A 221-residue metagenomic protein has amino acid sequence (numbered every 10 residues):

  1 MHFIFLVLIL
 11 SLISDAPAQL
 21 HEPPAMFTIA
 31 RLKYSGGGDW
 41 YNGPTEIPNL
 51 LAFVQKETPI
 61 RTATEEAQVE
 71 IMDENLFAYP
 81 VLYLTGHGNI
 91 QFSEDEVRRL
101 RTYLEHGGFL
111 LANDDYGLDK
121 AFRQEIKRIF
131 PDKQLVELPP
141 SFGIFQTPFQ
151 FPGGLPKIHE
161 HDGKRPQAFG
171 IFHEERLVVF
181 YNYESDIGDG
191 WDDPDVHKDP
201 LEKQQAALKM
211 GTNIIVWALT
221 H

Functional and structural regions predicted by a protein language model:
F3-L12: Sec-dependent N-terminal signal peptides
A18-V81, T85-G88, V178, D186-I187 (+1 more regions): Aromatic-Pro/Gly-enriched surface loop or interdomain linker that acts as a lid/target-recognition segment
I29, V81-K120: Short alpha-beta junction capping motif
G36-G37, E46, D119-D195, K203-T212: An acidic, glycine-rich "communication" segment
I60-E70, A112-D115, K133-S141: Surface-exposed patches in mature extracellular/periplasmic domains of secreted proteins
T64-I71, S93-R98, G163-Q167: Alpha-helical scaffolding within the catalytic cores of extracellular/periplasmic polymer-degrading hydrolases
